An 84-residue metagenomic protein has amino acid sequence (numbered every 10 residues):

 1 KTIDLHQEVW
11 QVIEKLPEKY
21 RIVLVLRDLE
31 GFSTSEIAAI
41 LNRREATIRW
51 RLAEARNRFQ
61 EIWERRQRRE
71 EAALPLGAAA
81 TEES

Functional and structural regions predicted by a protein language model:
K1-E14, T81: Acidic, proline/glycine-rich intrinsically disordered inter-domain spacer in sigma factors
K19-Y20: The N-cap/first-turn positions of alpha helices within or immediately adjacent to helix-turn-helix DNA-binding domains
V23-R27: A short pre-motif secondary-structure segment
L41-R66: DNA-recognition helix of helix-turn-helix
E64-A79: Short, basic, alpha-helical segments at the C-terminal edge of helix-turn-helix-like DNA-binding modules
